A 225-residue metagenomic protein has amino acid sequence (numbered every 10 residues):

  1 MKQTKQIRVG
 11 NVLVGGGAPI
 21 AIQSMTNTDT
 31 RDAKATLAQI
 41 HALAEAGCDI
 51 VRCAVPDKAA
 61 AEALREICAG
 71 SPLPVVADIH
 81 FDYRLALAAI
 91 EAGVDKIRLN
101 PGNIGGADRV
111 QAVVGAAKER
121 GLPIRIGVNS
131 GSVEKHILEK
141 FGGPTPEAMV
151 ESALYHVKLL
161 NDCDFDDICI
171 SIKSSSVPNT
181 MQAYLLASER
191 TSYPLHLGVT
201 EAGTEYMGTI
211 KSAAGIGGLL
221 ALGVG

Functional and structural regions predicted by a protein language model:
K2-C53, D57-A77, F81-P194, S212-L222: Alpha/beta enzyme core
N103, E201-A202: Acidic, His- and aromatic-enriched active-site or binding-groove loops in soluble protein domains that engage sugars
A187, T200-E201: Contiguous mid-protein beta-loop-alpha structural module that forms a pocket-lining wall or clamp of enzyme active
H196-G198: Short, conserved beta-strand edge motifs with alternating hydrophobic and charged residues
E205-Y206: C-terminal active-site-proximal or functional interface alpha/beta core segments in diverse enzymes
T209: Histidine/acidic-residue-rich catalytic or RNA/ligand-binding cores of hydrolases and nuclease-related proteins
G225: Active-site lining segments that contact anionic ligands and/or coordinate catalytic metals
